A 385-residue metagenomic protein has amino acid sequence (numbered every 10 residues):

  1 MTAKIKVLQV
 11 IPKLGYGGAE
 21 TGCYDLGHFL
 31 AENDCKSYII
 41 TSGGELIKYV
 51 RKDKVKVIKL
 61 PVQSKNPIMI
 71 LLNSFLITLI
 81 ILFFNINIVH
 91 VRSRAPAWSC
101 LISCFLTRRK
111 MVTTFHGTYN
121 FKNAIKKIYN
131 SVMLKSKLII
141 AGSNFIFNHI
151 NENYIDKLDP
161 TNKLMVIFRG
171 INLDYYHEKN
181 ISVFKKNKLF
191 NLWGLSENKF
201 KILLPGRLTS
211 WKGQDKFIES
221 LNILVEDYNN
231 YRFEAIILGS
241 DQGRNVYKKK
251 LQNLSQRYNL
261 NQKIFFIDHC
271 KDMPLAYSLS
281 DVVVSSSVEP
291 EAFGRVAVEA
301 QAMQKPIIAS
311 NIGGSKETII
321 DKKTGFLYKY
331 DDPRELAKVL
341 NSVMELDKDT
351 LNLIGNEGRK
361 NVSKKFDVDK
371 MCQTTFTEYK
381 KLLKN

Functional and structural regions predicted by a protein language model:
E20-D25, F200, L204, T209-E226 (+2 more regions): A conserved mid-protein helix/loop that constitutes part of the nucleotide-sugar donor-binding site
V91-A97, F115: Short His-centered aromatic/hydrophobic patch
F105, M111-N144, N148, L158: A conserved, positively charged/aromatic
S136-V166, I171-Y176: A short, active-site helix/loop in glycosyltransferases that binds the activated sugar's phosphate group
K188-N191, E335, S342, D349-K365 (+2 more regions): A short, well-ordered alpha-helix in the C-terminal region of glycosyltransferases
G243-K248, N261-C270, A276, F326-L327: Active-site donor-binding acidic/aromatic loop of nucleotide-activated sugar and phosphosugar transferases involved
P306-A309, I319: Short hydrophobic beta-strand element within catalytic cores of glycosyltransferases and related nucleotide-activated
D321-K322, F326-R334, S342-K348: Conserved acidic donor-binding segment of nucleotide-sugar-dependent glycosyltransferases
